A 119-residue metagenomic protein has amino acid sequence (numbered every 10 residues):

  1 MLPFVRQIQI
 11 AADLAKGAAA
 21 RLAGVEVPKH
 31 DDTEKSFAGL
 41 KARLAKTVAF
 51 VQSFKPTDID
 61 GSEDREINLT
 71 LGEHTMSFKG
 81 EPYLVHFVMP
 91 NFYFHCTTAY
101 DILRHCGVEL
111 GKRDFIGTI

Functional and structural regions predicted by a protein language model:
M1-E26, T75-L110: Short, contiguous alpha-helical
M1-L14, Q52-E66: Phosphate-binding glycine-rich loops and adjacent basic patches that engage nucleotide phosphates, nucleic-acid
K16-T57: Helix-adjacent hinge/juxtasegments
H30-A38, A42, L71-F78, F115-I116: Short amphipathic alpha-helical patches
S53-L84, I116: Acidic interhelical loop/turn segments
L110-I119: Short, highly charged C-terminal tails/helix-capping segments
